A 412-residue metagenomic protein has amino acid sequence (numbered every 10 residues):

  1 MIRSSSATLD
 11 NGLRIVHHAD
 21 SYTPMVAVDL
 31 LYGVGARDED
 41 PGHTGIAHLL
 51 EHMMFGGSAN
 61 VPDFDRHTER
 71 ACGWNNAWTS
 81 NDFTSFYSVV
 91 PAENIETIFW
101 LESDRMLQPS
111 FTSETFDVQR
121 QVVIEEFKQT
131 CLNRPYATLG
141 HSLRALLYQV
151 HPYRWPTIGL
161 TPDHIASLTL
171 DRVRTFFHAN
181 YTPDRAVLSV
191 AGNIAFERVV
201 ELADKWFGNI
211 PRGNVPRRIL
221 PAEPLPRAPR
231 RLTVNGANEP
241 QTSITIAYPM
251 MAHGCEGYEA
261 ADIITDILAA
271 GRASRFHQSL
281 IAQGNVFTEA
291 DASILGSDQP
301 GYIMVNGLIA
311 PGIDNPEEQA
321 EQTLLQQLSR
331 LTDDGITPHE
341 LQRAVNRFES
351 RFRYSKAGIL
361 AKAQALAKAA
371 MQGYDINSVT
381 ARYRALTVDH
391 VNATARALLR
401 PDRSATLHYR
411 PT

Functional and structural regions predicted by a protein language model:
M1-A7, R144-A186, I219-E223, F352 (+1 more regions): Histidine-acidic residue clusters that define the catalytic metal-binding segment of zinc metallopeptidase domains
S5, Q149-V150, R154, T182-A252: An aromatic/glycine/proline-enriched structural segment found at the starts of mature extracellular/organellar domains
D20, D29-L31, A145, V215-R275 (+1 more regions): His/Glu-based metal-binding/catalytic segments typifying zinc-dependent metallopeptidases
A27-V89, W155-T157, A270-V286, Q299: M16/MPP (pitrilysin/insulinase) zinc-metallopeptidase core fold and M16-derived inactive scaffolds
E39-P41, M53-A137, S167-L170, R174-D184 (+1 more regions): Active-site-adjacent, His/Asp/Glu-enriched structural segments that form or flank metal-binding and acid/base networks
G57, V89-Q121, L295-S355: M16/insulysin-pitrilysin zinc metalloprotease superfamily fold
E69, I165, T245-P249, L268-P311: A structural supersecondary motif
V187-V190, G307-L308, L331, H339-T412: C-terminal regions of mature proteins
